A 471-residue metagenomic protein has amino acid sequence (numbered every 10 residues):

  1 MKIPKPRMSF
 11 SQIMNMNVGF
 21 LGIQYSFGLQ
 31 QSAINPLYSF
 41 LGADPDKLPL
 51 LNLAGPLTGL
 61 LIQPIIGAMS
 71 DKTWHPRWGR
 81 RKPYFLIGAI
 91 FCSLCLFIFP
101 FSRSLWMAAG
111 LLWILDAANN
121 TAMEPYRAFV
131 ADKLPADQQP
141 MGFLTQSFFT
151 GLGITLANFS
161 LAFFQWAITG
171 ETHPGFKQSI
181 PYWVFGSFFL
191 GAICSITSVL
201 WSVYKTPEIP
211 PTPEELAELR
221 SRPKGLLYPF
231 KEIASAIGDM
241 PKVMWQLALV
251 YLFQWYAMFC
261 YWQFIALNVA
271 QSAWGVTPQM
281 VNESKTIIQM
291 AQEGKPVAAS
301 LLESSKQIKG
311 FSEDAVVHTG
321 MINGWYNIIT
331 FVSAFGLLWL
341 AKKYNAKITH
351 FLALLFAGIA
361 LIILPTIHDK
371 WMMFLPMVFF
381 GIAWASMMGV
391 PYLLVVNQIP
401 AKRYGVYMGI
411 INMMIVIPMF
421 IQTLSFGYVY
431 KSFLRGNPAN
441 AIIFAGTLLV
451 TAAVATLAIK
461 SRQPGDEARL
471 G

Functional and structural regions predicted by a protein language model:
M1-S11, R103-G110, T121-A122, Y126 (+2 more regions): Intracellular loop-helix junctions on the cytosolic face of multi-pass helical membrane proteins
K2-P56, Q246-V250, Q254-Q279: Helix-loop boundary and gating motifs at the non-cytosolic
P45-D46, A136-Q146, V316, I399-I411: Loop-to-transmembrane helix entry/capping segments in MFS-fold secondary transporters and related SLC/MFSD carriers
L61-W78, V332-N345, Y430: Helix-to-loop junctions at the C-terminal end of transmembrane segments in multipass secondary transporters
F85-R103, L355-H368: C-terminal ends and interior cores of transmembrane alpha-helices in multi-pass membrane transporters/permeases
C95-F99, R103-A122, M372-S386: Hydrophobic core of transmembrane alpha-helices in multi-pass small-molecule transporters, especially MFS/SLC-type
T121-L134, S386-P400: Intracellular juxtamembrane helix-capping segments at the cytosolic ends of symmetry-related transmembrane helices
A341, K347-P391: C-terminal transmembrane helical hairpin of 12-TM major facilitator-type secondary transporters
